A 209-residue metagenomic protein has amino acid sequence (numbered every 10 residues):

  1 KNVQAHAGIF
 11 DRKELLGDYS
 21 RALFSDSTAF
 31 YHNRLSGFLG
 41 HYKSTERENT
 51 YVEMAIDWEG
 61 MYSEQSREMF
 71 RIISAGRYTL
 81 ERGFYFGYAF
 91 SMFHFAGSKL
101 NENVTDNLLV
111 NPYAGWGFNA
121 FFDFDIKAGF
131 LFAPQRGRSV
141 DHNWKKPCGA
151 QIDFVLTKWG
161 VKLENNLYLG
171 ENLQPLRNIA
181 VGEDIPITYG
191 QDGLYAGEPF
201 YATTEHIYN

Functional and structural regions predicted by a protein language model:
Q4-R77, M92: Surface-exposed coil loops of outer-membrane beta-barrel proteins
N49-A55, E59, Q65, I73-L80 (+1 more regions): Exposed, low-structure sequence patches enriched in small/polar residues
